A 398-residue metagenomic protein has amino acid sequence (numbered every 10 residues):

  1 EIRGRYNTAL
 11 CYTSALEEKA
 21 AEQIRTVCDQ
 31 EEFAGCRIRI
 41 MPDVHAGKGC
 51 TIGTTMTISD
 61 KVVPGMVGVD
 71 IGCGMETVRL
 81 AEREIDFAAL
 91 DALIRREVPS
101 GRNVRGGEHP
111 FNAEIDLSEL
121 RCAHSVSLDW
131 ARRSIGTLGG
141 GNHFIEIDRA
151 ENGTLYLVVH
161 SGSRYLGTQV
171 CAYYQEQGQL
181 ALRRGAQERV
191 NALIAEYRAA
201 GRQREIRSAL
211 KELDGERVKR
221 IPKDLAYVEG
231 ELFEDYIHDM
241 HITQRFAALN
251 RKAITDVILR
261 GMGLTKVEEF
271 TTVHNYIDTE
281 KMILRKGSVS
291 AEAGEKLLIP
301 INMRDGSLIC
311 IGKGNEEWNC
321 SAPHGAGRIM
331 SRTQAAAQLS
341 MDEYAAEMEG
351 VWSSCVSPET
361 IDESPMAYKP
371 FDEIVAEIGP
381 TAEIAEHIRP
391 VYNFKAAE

Functional and structural regions predicted by a protein language model:
E1-T26, F33-I40, A46-I52, K61-P64 (+3 more regions): Domain-length cofactor-binding catalytic modules of enzymes
P42-D43, D70: Acidic active-site catalytic centers that drive phospho-/nucleotidyl reactions and related ester hydrolyses
T55-M56: Glycine-rich phosphate/pyrophosphate-binding loop regions near the starts of catalytic domains
S59, G74, V78-L80, S331-T333: Residues at secondary-structure transition points
P64-E119: A generic, well-ordered mixed alpha/beta core segment in the N-terminal half of proteins
